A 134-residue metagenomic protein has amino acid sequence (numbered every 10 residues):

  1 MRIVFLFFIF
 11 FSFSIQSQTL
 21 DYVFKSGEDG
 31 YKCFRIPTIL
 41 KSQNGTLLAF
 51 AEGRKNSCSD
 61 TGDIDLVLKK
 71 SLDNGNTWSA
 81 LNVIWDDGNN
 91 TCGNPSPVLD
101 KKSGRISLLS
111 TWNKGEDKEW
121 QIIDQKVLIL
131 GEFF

Functional and structural regions predicted by a protein language model:
I3-F13: Sec-dependent N-terminal signal peptides
Q16-F134: Asp-box/BNR beta-propeller blade signature and adjacent active/binding-site loops in extracellular glycan-interacting
